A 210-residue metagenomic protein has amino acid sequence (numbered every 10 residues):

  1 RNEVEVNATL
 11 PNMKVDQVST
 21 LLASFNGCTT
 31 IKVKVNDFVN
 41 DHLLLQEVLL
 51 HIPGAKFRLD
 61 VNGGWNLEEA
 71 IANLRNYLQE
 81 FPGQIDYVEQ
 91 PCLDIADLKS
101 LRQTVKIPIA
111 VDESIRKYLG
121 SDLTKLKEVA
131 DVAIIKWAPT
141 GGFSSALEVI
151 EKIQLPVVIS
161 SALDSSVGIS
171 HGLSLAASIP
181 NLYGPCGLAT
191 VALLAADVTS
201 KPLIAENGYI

Functional and structural regions predicted by a protein language model:
N2-V105: Metal-dependent enolase-superfamily TIM-barrel catalytic cores that perform enediolate-based chemistry
L21-S24, Q103, T124-K127, L173-S174 (+1 more regions): Short, surface-exposed amphipathic charged segments that create phosphate/polyanion-binding patches used for binding
N26-T29, H51-A55, R75-I85, R102-A110 (+3 more regions): Glycine-enriched alpha-helix->loop->beta-strand junction motifs that scaffold or abut catalytic
V33, L59, Q90, V111 (+3 more regions): Conserved beta-strand positions
L67-L78, A96, K117-A130, G141-K152 (+1 more regions): Catalytic cores of alpha/beta
E89-D94, V111-S121, W137-S145, A195: A general structural motif
R116, K136-T140, S161-L163, G187-T190: Active-site PLP-lysine loop of aminotransferase-like
A162-I210: Flexible C-terminal active-site loop/helix
